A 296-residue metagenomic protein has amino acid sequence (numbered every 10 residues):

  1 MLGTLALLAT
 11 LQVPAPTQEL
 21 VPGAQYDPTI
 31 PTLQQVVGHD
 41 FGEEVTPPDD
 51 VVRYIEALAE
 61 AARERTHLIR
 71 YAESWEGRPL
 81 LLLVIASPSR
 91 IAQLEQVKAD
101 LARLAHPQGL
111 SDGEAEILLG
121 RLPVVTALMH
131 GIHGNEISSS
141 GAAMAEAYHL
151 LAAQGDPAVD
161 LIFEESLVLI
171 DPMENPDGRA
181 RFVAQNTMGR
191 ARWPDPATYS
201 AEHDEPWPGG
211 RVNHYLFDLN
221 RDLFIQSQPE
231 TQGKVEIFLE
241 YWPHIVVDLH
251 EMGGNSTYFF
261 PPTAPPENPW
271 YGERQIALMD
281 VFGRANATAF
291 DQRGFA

Functional and structural regions predicted by a protein language model:
L2-Q12: Hydrophobic alpha-helical targeting segments used for export or membrane insertion
V13-P28, A72, L81-S87, Q96-R103 (+6 more regions): Surface-exposed loop and adjacent secondary-structure segments within mature catalytic domains
V13-V45, I225-L249, G253-A296: C-terminal accessory segments enriched in acidic
Q18-S74, R78-V84: Mature N-terminal segment immediately following signal peptide/propeptide cleavage in secreted/periplasmic
P47, G77, G131, I170 (+2 more regions): Divalent metal-coordination and catalytic microenvironments
P48, V52-E56, S140-A147, L216 (+2 more regions): Extracytoplasmic/secreted envelope proteins and their assembly/folding machinery, especially bacterial periplasmic
E56, E60-R63, A147-D156, F224 (+3 more regions): Sec-exported extracytoplasmic/periplasmic mature domains
R63-T66, R78-L80, L122-V125, E164-L169 (+2 more regions): Loop/turn elements at helix/coil->beta-strand transitions in domains of secreted/extracellular proteins
